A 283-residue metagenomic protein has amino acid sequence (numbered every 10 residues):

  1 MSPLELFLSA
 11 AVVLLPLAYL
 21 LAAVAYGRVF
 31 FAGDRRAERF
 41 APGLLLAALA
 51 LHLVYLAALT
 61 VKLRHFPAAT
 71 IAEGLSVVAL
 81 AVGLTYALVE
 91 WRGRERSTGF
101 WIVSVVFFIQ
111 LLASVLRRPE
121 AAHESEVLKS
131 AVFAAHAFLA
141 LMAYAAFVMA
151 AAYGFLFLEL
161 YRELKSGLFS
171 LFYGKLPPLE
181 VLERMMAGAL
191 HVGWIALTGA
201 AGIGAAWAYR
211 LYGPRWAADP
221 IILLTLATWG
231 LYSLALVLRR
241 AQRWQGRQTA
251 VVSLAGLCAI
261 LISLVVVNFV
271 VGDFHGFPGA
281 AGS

Functional and structural regions predicted by a protein language model:
M1-S283: Polytopic transmembrane helical bundles with strong interfacial aromatic enrichment
